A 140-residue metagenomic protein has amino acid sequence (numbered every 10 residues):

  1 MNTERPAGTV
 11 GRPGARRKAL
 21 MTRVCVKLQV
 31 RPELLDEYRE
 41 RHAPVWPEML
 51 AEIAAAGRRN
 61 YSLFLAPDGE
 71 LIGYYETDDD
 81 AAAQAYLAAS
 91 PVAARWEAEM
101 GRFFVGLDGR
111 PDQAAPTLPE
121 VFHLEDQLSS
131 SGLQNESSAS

Functional and structural regions predicted by a protein language model:
N2-R16, A66, A98-S140: Glycine-rich beta-strand-turn "strand-cap" elements at beta-sheet edges
R16-T22: Short, flexible turn/loop "capping" segments at secondary-structure junctions
T22-E37: Short glycine-/aliphatic-rich beta-strand segments at the starts of folded cytosolic domains
V26, Y38, H42, G73: Hydrophobic pocket/interface hotspot
L34-R59: Short amphipathic alpha-helical segments
L35, I72, A82-Q84: Intrinsically disordered, low-complexity acidic/polar segments
L50-I72, E76-D78: Short, glycine- and small/hydrophobic-rich beta-strand elements in well-ordered beta-sheets
A56, T77-A115: An amphipathic, aromatic/His-enriched active-site/gating alpha helix that lines ligand/cofactor pockets
